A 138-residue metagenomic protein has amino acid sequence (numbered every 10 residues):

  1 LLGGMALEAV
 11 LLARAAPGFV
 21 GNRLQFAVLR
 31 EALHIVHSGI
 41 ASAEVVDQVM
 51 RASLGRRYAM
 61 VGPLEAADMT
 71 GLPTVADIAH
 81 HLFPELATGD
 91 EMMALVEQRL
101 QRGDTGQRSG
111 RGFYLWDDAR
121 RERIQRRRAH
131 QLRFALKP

Functional and structural regions predicted by a protein language model:
L1-L2, A32, L82: Hydrophobic alpha-helical packing residues
L1-R23: Rossmann-fold dinucleotide-binding core
A6-R14, S38, A43-P138: NAD(P)-dependent Rossmann-like dehydrogenase/reductase catalytic/cofactor-binding core
N22-L24, A119-R120: Short secondary-structure transition/capping segments
Q25-E31: Structural/interface elements that position substrates and couple domains in central-metabolism enzymes
L33-H37: Regular secondary-structure segments
